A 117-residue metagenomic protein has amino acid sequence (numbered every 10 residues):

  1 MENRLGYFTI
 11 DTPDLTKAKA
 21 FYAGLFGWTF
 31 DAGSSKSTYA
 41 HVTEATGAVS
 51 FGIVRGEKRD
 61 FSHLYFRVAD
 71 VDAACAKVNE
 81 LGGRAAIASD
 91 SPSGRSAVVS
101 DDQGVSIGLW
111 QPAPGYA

Functional and structural regions predicted by a protein language model:
M1-K19, T46-A48, S62-F66, A113-A117: N-terminal beta-strand motif that seeds the catalytic metal site of vicinal oxygen chelate
R4-G6, K17-A18, F30-G33, A40 (+1 more regions): A general secondary-structure boundary signal
R4-P13, G56-L81, R95-S100: Vicinal oxygen chelate
I10, D31, C75-A117: Vicinal oxygen chelate
Y22: Catalytic core of tubulin tyrosine ligase-like
W28-S62, S106-P112: Conserved short beta-strand elements that form part of the metal-binding/catalytic scaffold of enzyme active sites
